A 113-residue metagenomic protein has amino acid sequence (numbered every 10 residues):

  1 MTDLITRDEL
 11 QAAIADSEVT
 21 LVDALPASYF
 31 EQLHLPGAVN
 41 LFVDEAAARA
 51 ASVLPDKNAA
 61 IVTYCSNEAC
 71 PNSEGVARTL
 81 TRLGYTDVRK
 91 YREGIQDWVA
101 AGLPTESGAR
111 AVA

Functional and structural regions predicted by a protein language model:
M1-T20, A24-T63, N67-A113: Rhodanese-like catalytic fold shared by cysteine-dependent sulfurtransferases and DSP/PTP-type phosphatases
